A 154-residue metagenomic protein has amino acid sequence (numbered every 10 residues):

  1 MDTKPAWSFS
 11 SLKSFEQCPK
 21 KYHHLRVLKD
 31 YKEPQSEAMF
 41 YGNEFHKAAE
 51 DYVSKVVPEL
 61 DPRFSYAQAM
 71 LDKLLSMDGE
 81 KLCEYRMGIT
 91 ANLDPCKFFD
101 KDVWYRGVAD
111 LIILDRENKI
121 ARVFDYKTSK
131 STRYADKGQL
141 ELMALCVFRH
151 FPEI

Functional and structural regions predicted by a protein language model:
D2-V57, E84: Nuclease catalytic cores
K47-V123, S129-R133, G138, R149-I154: Catalytic cores of nuclease domains that cleave nucleic-acid phosphodiester backbones
L140-M143: Active-site-proximal acidic secondary-structure segment that organizes catalysis
C146: Conserved His + Asp/Glu catalytic blocks
